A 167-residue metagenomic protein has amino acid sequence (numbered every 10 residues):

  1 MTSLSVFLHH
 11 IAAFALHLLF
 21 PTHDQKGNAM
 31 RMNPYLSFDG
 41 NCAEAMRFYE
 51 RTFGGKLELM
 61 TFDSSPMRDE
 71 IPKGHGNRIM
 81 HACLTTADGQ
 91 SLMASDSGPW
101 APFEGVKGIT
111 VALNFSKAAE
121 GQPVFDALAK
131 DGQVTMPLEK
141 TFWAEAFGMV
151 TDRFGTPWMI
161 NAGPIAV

Functional and structural regions predicted by a protein language model:
S3, F7, I11, L18-N28 (+4 more regions): Vicinal oxygen chelate
N28, L36-G89: Core segments of cupin and vicinal oxygen chelate
P34-L36, V111: A structural signal for short, well-ordered beta-strand segments
K107: Acidic/polar active-site rim loop that often engages polyanionic ligands
